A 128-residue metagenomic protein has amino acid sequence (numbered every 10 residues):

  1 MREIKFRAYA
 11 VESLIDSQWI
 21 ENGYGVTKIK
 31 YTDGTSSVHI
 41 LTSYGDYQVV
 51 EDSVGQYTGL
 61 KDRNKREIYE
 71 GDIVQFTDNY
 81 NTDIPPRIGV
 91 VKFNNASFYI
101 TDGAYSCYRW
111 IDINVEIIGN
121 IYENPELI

Functional and structural regions predicted by a protein language model:
M1-I128: Secondary-structure transition motif
